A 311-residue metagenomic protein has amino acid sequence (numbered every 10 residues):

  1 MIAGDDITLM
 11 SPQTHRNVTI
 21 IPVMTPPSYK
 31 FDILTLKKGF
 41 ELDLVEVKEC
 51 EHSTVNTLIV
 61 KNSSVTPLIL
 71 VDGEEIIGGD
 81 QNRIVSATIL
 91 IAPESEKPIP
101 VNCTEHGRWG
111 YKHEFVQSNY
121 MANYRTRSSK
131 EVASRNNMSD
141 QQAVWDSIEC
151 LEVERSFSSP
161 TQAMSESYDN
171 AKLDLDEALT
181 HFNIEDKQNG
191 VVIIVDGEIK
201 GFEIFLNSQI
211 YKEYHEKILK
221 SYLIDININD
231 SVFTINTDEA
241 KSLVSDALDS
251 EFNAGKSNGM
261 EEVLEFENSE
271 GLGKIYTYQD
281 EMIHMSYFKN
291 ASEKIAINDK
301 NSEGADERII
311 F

Functional and structural regions predicted by a protein language model:
M1-T35, I283, Y287, S292-I295 (+1 more regions): A eukaryote-biased signal for short, well-structured alpha-helical docking elements
I2-A3, V132-F311: Long, low-complexity, serine/threonine/proline-rich intrinsically disordered regulatory regions in eukaryotic signaling
G4-T19, V23-T25, G79-M121: Intrinsically disordered, low-complexity Pro/Gly/Ser/Thr-rich segments with frequent PxxP/GP/PP motifs and embedded
E41-C50: Short, charged beta-strand/loop "edge" motif centered at a coil->beta-strand transition that forms conserved
E51-L58: Short, solvent-exposed loop/turn segments enriched in Ser/Thr/Gly
L58-L68: Asparagine-centered strand-capping/turn motif at beta-strand->loop junctions
G73-I77: Short Gly/aromatic-enriched secondary-structure transition segments
